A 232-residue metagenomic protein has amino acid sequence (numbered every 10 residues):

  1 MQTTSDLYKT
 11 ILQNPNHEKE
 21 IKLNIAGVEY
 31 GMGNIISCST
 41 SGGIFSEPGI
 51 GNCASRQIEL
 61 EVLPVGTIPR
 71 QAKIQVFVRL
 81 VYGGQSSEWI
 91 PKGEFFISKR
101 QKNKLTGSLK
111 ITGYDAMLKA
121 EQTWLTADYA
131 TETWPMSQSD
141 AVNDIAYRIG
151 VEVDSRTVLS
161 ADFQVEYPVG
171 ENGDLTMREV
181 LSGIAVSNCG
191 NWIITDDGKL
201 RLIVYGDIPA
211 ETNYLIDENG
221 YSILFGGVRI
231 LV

Functional and structural regions predicted by a protein language model:
M1-E132, D144, V169-E171, R178-C189 (+3 more regions): Assembly/oligomerization scaffold segments
I111, L200-I203: Generic detector of short, aliphatic-rich beta-strand segments that form the cores of beta-sheets in diverse domain
A116, P135-T157: Glycine-rich, acidic and aromatic/proline-enriched surface loops and short helix-turn segments that act as binding
A120-E121, T157-A161: A short alpha-helix capping/helix-coil boundary motif
A130-M136, V204: A short acidic, glycine-rich active-site loop that binds or catalyzes chemistry on phosphate/adenosine moieties
V151-L159, V186-R201: Short, well-structured beta-strand/strand-turn elements
L159-E171: Surface-exposed aromatic
D196-G198, Y205-A210, V232: Long, internal scaffold/assembly segments composed of regular secondary structure
